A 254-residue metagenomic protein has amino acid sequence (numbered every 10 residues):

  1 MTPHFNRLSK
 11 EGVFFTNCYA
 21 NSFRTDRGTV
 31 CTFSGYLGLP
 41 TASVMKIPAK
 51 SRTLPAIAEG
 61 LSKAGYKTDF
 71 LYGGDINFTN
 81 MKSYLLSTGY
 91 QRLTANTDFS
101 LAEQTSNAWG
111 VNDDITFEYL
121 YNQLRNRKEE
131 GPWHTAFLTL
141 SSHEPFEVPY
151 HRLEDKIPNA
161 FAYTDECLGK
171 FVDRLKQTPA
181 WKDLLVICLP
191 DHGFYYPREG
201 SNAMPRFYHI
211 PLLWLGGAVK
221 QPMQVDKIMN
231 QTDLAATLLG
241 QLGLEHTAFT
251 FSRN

Functional and structural regions predicted by a protein language model:
M1-N254: Solvent-exposed soluble domains appended to multi-pass membrane proteins
